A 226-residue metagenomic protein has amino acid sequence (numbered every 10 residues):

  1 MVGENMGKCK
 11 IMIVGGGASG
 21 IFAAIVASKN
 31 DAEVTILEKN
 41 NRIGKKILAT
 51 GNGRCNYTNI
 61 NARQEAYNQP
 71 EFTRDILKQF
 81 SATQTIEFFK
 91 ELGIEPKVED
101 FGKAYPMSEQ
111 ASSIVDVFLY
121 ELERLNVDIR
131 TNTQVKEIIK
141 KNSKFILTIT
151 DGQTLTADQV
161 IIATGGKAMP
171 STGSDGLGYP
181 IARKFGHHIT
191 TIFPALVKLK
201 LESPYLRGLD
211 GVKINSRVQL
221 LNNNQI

Functional and structural regions predicted by a protein language model:
M1-N5: Short, Lys/Arg-enriched N-terminal segments with co-localized hydrophobic residues within the first ~10-30 amino acids
C9-I36: N-terminal Rossmann-like FAD-binding beta1-loop-alpha1 element of flavoenzymes
I13, G17-S19, R42, G166-A168: Residue-level detector of alpha-helix initiation sites
V14, A49, I162-A163: Redox-cofactor binding/interface segments in oxidoreductases and associated redox assembly factors
N52-F101: Glycine-rich active-site loop/strand segments that organize a redox cofactor
T73-S81, F101-Y120, A168-S174: Short beta-strand to alpha-helix junction loop
F89, F118, A182: Residue-level signal for inorganic ion chemistry
S113, E121-I226: Predominantly flavin-linked oxidoreductase catalytic cores and closely associated redox partners
